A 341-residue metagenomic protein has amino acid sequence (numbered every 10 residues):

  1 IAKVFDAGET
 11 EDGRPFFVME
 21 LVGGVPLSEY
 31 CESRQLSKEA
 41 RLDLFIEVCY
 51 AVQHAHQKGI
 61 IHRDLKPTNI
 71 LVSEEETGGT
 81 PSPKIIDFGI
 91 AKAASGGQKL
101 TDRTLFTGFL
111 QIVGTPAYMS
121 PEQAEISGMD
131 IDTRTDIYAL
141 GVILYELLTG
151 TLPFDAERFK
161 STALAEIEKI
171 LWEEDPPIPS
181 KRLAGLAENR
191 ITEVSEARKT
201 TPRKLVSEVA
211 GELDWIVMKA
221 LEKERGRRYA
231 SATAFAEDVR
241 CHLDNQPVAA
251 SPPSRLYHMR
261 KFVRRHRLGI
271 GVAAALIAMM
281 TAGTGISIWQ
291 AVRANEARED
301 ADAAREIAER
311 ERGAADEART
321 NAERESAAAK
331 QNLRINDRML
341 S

Functional and structural regions predicted by a protein language model:
K3-G13: Short beta-strand micro-motifs within the conserved protein kinase catalytic domain, predominantly in the N-lobe
E9, M19-G23, L27, C31-E32 (+8 more regions): C-terminal lobe helix-coil module of Hanks-type protein kinase domains
D12-R14, T80-S82: Conserved catalytic motifs of the protein kinase core domain
R34-S37: Short secondary-structure edge/capping micro-motifs at helix/strand boundaries
V72-P81: Activation-loop N-terminal segment of eukaryotic-like protein kinases
P83, Q98-V113: Regulatory activation segment
K261-S341: Charged/polar helix/coil "stalk" or linker segments at domain boundaries
